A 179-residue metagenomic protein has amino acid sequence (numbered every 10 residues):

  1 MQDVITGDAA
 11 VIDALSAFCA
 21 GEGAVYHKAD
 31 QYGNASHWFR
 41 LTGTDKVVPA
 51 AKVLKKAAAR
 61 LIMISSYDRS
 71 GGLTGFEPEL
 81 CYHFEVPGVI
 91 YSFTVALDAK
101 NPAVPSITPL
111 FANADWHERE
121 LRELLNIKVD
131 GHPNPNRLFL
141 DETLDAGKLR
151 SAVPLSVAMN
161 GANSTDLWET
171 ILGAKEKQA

Functional and structural regions predicted by a protein language model:
M1-A179: Terminal low-complexity/charged segments
